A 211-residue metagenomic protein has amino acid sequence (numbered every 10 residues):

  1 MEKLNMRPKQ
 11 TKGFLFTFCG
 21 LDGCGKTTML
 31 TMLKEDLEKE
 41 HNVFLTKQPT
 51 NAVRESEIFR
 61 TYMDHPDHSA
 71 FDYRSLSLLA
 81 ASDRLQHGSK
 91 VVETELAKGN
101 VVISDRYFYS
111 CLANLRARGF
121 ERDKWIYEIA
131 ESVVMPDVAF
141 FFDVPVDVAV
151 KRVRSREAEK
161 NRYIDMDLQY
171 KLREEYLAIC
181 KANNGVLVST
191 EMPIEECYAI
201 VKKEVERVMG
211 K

Functional and structural regions predicted by a protein language model:
E2-K9, K34, D147-K211: NTP-dependent small-molecule kinase module
T11-L15: Pre-Walker A (Motif I) flank of P-loop NTPase domains
F18: Hydrophobic anchor at the beta1->P-loop junction of P-loop NTPases
G23-C24: ATP-binding Walker
T27: Walker A/P-loop
H41-E131: ATP-dependent small-molecule kinase phosphotransfer cores that center on conserved nucleotide phosphate-binding segments
C111-E174: A glycine- and Lys/Arg-enriched "phosphate-lid" helix/loop adjacent to the NTP-binding pocket of small-molecule kinases
